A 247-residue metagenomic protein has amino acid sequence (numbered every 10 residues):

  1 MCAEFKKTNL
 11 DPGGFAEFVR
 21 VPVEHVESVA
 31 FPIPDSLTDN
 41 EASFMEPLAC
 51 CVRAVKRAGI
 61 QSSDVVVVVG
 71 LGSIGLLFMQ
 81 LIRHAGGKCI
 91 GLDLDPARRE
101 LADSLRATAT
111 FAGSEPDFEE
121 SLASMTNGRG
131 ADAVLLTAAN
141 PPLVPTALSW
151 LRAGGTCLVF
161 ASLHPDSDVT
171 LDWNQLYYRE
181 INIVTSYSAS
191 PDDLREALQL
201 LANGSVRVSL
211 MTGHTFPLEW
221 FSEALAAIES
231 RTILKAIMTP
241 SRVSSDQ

Functional and structural regions predicted by a protein language model:
M1-A30: Glycine-rich phosphate/adenylate-binding loop and adjacent beta-alpha elements of nucleotide- or dinucleotide-binding
V29-D39, R179-E180: Glycine/charged-rich beta-loop-alpha catalytic/anionic-binding loops adjacent to active sites
L37-E115, E120: Mid-domain Rossmann-like dinucleotide-binding core that forms the NAD(H)/NADP(H) cofactor-binding site
A58, L81, P96, E100 (+2 more regions): Glycine-rich cofactor phosphate-binding loops and adjacent beta1-alpha1 units of small-molecule cofactor enzyme domains
L92-L94, T137, Y187: N-terminal Rossmann-fold cofactor-binding loop
P145-S149, P191-Q247: C-terminal hydrophobic helical "lid"/dimerization subdomain of Rossmann-like NAD(P)H-dependent oxidoreductases
A161-H164, S186-S188, T212, F216: Short strand-turn motif at the edge of the Rossmann-like AdoMet-binding core
